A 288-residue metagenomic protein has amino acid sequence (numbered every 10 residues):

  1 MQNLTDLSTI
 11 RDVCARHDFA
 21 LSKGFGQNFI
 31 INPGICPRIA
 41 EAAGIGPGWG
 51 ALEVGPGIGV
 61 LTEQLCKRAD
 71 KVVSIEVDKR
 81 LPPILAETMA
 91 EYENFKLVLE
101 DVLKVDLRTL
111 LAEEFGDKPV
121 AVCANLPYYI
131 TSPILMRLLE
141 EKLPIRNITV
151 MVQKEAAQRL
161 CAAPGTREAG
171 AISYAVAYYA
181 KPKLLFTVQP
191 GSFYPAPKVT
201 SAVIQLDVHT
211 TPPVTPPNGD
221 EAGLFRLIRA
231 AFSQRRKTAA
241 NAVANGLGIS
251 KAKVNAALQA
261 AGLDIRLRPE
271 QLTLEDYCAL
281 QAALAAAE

Functional and structural regions predicted by a protein language model:
M1-A222, R226-A230, Q259, E270 (+2 more regions): Catalytic cores of RNA-modifying enzymes
V208, R229-E288: C-terminal lobe and adjacent flexible extensions of AdoMet/dcAdoMet transferase-like proteins
